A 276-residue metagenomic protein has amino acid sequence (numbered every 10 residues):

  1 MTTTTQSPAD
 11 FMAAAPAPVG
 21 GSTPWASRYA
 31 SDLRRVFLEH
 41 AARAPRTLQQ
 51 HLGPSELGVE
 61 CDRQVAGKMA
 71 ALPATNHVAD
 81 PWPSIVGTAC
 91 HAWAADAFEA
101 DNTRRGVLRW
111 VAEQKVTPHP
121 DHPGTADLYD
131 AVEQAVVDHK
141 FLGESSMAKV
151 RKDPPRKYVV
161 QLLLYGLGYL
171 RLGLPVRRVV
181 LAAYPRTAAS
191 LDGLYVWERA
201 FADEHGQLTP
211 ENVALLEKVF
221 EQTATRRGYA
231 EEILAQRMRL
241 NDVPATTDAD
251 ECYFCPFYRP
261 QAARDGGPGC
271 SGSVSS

Functional and structural regions predicted by a protein language model:
M1-A135, K149: Metal-dependent nuclease catalytic cores that hydrolyze phosphodiester bonds in DNA/RNA, characterized by
F11-A14, P18-S27, R171-S276: Metal-dependent nuclease catalytic regions and adjoining charged, substrate-binding loops involved in nucleic-acid end
V86-C90, Q161, L215: Short amphipathic alpha-helical segments
A92-A100, D153-A183: Metal-dependent nuclease catalytic cores in nucleic-acid-processing enzymes, especially RNase H-like/related
D121, R151-Y158, T209-N212, L216: Short capping loops/turns at secondary-structure boundaries
A126, L163, Y253: Residue-level detector of short, conserved catalytic/binding motifs and their immediate flanks
Y129-G143, Y184: A short mid-domain helix/strand-loop element embedded in enzyme catalytic domains that forms or borders the active-site
H139-D153: Short beta-strand-loop-alpha-helix junction that forms the active-site gateway of nucleic-acid-processing nucleases
